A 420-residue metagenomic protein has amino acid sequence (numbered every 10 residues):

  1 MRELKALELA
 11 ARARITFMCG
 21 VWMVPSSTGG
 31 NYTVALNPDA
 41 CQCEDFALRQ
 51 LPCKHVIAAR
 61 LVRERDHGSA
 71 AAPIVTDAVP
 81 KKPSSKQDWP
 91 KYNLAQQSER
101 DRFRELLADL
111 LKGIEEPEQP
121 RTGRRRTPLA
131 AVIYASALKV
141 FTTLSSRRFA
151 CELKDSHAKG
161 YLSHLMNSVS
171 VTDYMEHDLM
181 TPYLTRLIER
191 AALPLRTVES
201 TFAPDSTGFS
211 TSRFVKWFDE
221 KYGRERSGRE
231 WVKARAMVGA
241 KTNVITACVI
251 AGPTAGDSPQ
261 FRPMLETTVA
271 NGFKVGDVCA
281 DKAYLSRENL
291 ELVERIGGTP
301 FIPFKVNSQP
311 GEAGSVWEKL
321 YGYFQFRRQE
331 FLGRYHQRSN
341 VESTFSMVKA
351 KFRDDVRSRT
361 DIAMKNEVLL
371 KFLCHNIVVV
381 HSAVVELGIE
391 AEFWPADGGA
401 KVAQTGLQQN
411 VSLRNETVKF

Functional and structural regions predicted by a protein language model:
M1-Q96: Long, low-complexity, compositionally biased intrinsically disordered regions
Q50, R121-A130, E225-R226, H336 (+1 more regions): Structural motif
A59-R60, R327-F420: Basic, amphipathic alpha-helical segments enriched in Lys/Arg and hydrophobic/aromatic residues
K81-P90, K282-A350: Helix-centered, glycine/charged polyanion-binding patches within enzymatic domains that contact phosphate-containing
D88-F141: Basic, short loop/linker segments at the boundary and entry of helix-turn-helix/winged-helix-like folds
P117-P120, R124-R125, L129, I133 (+7 more regions): Polybasic low-complexity intrinsically disordered regions
T122-T127, K154-S170: Short, basic interhelical loop/turn and adjoining N-cap of the next helix at nucleic-acid- or acidic-partner-contacting
